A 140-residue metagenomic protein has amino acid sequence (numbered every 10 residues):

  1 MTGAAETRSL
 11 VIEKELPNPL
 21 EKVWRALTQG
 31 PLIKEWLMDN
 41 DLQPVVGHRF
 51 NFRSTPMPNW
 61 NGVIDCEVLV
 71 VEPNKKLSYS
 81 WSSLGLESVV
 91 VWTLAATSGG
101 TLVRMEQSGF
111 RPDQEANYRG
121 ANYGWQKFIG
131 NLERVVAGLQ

Functional and structural regions predicted by a protein language model:
M1-D41: Hydrophobic ligand-binding cavity/cleft-lining segments
A5, G109-Q140: A conserved amphipathic terminal alpha-helix motif
A26, W36, R53, S80 (+1 more regions): Residues that scaffold the ATP/ADP-binding catalytic core of kinase and kinase-like folds
D41, R49-N51, P56-R104, S108-F110: Hydrophobic-ligand binding "helix-grip"
